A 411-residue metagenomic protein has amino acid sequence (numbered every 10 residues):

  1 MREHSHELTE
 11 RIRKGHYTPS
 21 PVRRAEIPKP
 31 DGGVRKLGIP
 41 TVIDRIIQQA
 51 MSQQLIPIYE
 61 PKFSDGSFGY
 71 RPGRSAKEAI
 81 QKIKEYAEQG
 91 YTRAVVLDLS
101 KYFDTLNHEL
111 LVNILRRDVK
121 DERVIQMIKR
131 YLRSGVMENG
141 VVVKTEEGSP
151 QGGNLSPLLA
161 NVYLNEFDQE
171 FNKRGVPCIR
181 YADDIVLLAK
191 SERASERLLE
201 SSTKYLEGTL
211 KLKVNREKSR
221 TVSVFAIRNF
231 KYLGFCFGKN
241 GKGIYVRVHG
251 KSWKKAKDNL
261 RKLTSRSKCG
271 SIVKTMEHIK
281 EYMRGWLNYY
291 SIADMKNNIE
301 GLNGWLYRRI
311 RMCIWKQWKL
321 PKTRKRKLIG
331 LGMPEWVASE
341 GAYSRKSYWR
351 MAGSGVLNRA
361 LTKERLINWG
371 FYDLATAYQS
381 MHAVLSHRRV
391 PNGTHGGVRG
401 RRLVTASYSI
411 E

Functional and structural regions predicted by a protein language model:
R11-E26, P30, K62-N229: Conserved polymerase palm-domain catalytic core
V42-I43, I47, S52, K84: Duplex nucleic acid-engaging cores and interfaces of nucleic-acid transaction enzymes
Q49-G66: Electropositive, glycine- and tryptophan-enriched low-complexity nucleic-acid-binding patches
Q53, L97-L99, K190-S191, F235 (+1 more regions): Residues immediately flanking
R133, T209-E277, Y282-R284: A conserved non-catalytic segment of reverse transcriptases and RNA-directed RNA polymerases corresponding to the late
T275-P321, K325-I329: Non-catalytic, peripheral interaction segments enriched in hydrophobic/basic residues
R309, I314, W318-L385: Extended C-terminal regions of large enzymes
